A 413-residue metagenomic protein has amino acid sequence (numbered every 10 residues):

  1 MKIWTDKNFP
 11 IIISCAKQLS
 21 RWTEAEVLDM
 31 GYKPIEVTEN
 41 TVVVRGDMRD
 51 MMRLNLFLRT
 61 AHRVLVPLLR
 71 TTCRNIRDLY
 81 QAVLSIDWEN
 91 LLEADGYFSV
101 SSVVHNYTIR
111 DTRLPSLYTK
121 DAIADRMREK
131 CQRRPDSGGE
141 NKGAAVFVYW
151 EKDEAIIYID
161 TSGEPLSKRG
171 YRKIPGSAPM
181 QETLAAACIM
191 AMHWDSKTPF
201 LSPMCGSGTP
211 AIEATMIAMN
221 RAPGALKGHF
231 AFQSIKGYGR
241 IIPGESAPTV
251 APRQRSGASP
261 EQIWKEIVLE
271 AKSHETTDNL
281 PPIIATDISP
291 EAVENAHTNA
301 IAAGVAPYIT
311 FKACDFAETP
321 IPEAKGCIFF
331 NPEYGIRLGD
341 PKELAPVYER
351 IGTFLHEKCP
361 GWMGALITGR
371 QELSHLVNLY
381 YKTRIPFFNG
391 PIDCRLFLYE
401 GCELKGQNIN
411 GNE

Functional and structural regions predicted by a protein language model:
K2-A144, E413: Non-catalytic nucleic-acid substrate-recognition regions in nucleic-acid-modifying enzymes
C15, D287, T368: Short beta-strand/turn micro-motifs composed of small residues that flank or help shape donor/cofactor-binding pockets
R53-L58, E164-R169, K173, E403-E413: Flexible, glycine-/basic-rich loop-and-beta segments that form/coincide with the SAM-dependent methyltransferase
H105-T108, P165, E333-R337: A short, flexible beta-alpha/helix-coil linker loop
V146-Y158, S162, F397: C-terminal edge-of-domain segments
I157-A191: SAM-dependent Rossmann-like transferase core, predominantly class I methyltransferases with a strong bias toward
M180-P320, R337, E343: Conserved S-adenosyl-L-methionine
C314-E413: C-terminal catalytic and target-recognition region of SAM-dependent MTase-like enzymes, primarily methyltransferases
